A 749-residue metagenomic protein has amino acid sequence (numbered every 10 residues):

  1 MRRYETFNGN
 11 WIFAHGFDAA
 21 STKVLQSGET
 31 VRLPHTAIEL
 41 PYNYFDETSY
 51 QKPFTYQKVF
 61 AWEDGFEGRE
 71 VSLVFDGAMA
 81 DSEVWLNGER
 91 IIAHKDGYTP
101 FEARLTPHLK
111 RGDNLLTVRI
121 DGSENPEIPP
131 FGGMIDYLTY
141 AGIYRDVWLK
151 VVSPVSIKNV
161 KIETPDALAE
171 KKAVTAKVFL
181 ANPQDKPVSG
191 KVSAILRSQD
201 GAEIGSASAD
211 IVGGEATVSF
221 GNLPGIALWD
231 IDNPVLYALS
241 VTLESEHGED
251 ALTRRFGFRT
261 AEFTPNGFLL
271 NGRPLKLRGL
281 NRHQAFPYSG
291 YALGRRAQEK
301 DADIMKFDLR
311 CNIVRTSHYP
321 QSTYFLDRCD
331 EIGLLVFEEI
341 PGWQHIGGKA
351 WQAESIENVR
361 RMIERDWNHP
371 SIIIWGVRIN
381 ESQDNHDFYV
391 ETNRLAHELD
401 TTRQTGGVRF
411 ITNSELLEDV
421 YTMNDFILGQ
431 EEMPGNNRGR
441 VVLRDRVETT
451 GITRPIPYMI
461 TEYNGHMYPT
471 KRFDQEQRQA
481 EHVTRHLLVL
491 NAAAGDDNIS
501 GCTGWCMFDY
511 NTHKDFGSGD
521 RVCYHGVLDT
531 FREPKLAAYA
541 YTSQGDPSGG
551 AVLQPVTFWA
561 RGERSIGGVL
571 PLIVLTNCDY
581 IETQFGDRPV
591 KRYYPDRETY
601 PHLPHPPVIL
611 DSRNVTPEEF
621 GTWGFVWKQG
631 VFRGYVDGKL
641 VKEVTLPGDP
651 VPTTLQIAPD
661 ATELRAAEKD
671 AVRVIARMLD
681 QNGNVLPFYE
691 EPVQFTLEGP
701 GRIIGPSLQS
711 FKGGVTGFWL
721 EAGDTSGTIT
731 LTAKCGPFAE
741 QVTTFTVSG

Functional and structural regions predicted by a protein language model:
M1-N43, R119, Q199, V483-L490 (+2 more regions): Accessory carbohydrate-binding/adhesion or oligomerization-edge regions at the termini of glycan-active proteins
R3-E5, I12-D18, E47, Q51-I157 (+5 more regions): Accessory beta-strand-rich segments of carbohydrate-active enzymes
A37-W62, F66-F75, M79-L86, I92 (+7 more regions): Active-site-adjacent substrate/metal-binding segments within catalytic domains of carbohydrate-active enzymes
L109-D113, K177-E262: Extended acidic/polar, glycine-enriched regions that form or flank non-catalytic beta-rich accessory modules
G133-I157, C506, N511, F516-T654 (+1 more regions): Catalytic cores of secreted or luminal carbohydrate-active enzymes
A176-L180, L572-T576, A658, K669-P687 (+2 more regions): Beta-strand-rich structural segments
P187-S193, D232-A238, V569, N577-D579 (+3 more regions): Short flexible loop/turn segments that cap and initiate beta-strands
D303-F307, I313-L570, D596-R597: Substrate-binding/catalytic cleft of secreted carbohydrate-active enzymes, primarily glycoside hydrolases
